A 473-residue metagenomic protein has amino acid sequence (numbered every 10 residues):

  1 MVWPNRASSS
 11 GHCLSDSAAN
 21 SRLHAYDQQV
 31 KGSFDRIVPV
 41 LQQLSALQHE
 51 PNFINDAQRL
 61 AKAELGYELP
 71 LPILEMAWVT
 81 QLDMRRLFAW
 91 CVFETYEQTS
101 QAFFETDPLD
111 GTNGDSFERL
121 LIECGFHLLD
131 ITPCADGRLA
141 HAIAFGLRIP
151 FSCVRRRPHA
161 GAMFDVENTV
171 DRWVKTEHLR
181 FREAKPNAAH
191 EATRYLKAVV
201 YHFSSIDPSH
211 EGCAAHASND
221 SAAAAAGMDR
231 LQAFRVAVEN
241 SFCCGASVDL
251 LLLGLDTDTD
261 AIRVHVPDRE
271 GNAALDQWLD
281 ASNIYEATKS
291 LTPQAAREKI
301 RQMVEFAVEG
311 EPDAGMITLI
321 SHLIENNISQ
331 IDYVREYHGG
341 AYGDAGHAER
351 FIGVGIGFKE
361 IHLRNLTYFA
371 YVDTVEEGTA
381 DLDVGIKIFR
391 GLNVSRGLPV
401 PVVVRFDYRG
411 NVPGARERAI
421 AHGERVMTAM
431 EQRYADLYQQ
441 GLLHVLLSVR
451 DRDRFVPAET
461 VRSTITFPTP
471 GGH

Functional and structural regions predicted by a protein language model:
V2-L128, G161-Y195, S204-H473: Divalent-metal-activated hydrolytic enzyme cores
G125-F126, G137-A140: Short, flexible loop/turn motifs enriched in small residues
P133-R138, H202-S204: Short glycine-enriched loops at secondary-structure junctions
L139-G146, R230: Short, solvent-exposed amphipathic alpha-helices that sit in or adjacent to ligand/effector-binding or catalytic
G146-R156: Short helix-loop-beta junction
V199: Conserved C-terminal guanine-recognition region of P-loop GTPase G domains, centered on the G4
